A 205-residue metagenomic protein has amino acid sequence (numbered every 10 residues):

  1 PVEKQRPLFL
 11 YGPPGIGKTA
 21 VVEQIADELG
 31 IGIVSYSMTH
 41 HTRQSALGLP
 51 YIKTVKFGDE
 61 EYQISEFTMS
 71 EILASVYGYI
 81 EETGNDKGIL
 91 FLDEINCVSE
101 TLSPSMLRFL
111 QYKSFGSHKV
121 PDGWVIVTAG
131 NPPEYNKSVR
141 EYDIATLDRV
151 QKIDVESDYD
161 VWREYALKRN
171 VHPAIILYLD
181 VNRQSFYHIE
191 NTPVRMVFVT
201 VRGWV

Functional and structural regions predicted by a protein language model:
P1-V181: AAA+ P-loop NTPase catalytic core and its hallmark functional loops
A166-V205: Conserved AAA+ ATPase small/helical "lid" subdomain
